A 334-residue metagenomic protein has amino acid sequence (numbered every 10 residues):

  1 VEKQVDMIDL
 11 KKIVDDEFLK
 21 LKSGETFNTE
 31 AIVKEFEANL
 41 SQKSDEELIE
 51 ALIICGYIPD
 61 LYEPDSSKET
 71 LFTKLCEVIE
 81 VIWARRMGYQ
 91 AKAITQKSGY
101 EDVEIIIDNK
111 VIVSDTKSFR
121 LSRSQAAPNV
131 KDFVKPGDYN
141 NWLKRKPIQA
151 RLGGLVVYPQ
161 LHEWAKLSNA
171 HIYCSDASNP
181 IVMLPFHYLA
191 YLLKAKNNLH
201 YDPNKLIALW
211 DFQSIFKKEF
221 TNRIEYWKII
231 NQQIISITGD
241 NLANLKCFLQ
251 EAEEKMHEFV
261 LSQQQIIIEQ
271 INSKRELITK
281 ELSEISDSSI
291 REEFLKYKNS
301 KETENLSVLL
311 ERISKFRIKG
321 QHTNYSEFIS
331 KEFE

Functional and structural regions predicted by a protein language model:
E2-L71, N272, E276-E334: Interdomain/boundary linker segments immediately adjacent to catalytic/signaling cores
F72-C76: Conserved alpha-helical elements of sugar-nucleotide-dependent glycosyltransferases
E77-D102: A short acidic/basic microdomain associated with nuclease active sites
V81, E104, N140-L143: Short, well-ordered alpha-helical packing segments
I94-Q96, T116, L155-L161, L184-F186: Short His-Asn-centered micro-motif
E104-D115: Active-site beta-strand-loop-beta-strand hairpin of nuclease catalytic cores that positions key catalytic residues
S118-D176: Catalytic cores of nucleic-acid endonucleases
A170-S283, R317: Charged, structured surface patches that assemble and position nucleic-acid processing machinery
